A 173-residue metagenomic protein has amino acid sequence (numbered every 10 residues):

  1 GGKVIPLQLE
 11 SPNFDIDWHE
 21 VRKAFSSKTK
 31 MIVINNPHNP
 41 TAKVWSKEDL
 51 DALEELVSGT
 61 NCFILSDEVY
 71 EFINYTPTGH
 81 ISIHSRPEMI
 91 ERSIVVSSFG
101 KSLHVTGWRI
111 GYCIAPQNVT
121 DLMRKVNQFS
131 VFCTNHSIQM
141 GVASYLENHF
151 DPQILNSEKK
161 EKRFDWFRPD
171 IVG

Functional and structural regions predicted by a protein language model:
G1-V4: Substrate-binding/gating loop at the entrance of the active-site cleft, primarily in PLP-dependent aminotransferase-like
L7-S11, N36, S85, S98 (+1 more regions): Active-site donor-binding loop signature of nucleotide-sugar glycosyltransferases
L9-T76: Active-site phosphate-binding strand-loop segment of PLP-dependent enzymes
I32, N39, D67, S93 (+3 more regions): Generic structural signal for small/hydrophobic residues in well-ordered secondary structure, especially within
L50, H80, T120, I138-Q139 (+1 more regions): A general structural signal for well-ordered alpha-helical segments in protein cores
E54, I154-E161: Amphipathic, non-transmembrane alpha-helical scaffold segments
R86, E91-S157, R168-P169: Conserved core segment of the aminotransferase class I/II
K160-E161, W166-G173: Conserved PLP-binding catalytic core of the aspartate aminotransferase-like
